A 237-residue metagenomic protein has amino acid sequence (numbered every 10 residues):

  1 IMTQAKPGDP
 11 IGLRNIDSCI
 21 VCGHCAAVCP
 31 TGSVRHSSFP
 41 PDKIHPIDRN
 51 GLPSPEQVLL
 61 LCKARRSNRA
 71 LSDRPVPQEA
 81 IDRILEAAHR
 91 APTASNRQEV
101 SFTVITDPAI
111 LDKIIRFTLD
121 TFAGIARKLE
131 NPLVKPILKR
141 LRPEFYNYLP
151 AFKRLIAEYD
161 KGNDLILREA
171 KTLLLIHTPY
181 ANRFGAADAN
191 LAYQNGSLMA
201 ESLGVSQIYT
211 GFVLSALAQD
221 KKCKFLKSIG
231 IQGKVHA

Functional and structural regions predicted by a protein language model:
I1-R14, H24-D42: Iron-sulfur cluster-binding cysteine motifs and their immediate structural context in ferredoxin-like electron-transfer
G12-V28, I44-K63: Short microdomains enriched in Cys/His and/or Lys/Arg
P46-R83, V235: Specificity-determining recognition surfaces
I84-A88, T172-F225: Small-aliphatic-rich amphipathic alpha-helix that forms the alpha element of a beta-alpha
A87-R90, V100: Non-catalytic interaction/regulatory modules that flank or connect domains
A94-R97, L165-E169, I229-K234: Solvent-exposed alpha-helices and their adjacent loops that cap or buttress functional pockets in soluble metabolic
R97-T106, F212: Short loop-to-beta-strand entry elements in the cores of soluble alpha/beta enzymes
V104-A186: Glycine/small-residue-rich phosphate/adenosyl-binding loop
